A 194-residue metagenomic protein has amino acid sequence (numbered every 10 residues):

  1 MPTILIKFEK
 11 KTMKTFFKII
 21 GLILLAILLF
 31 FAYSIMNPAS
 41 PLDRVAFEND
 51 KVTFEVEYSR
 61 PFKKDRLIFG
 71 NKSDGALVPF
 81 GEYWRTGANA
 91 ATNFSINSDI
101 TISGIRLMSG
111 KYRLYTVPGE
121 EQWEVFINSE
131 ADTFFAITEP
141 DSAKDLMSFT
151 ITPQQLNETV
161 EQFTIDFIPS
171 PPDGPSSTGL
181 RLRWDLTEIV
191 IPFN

Functional and structural regions predicted by a protein language model:
M1-M13: N-terminal Lys/Arg-rich, disordered targeting/topogenic segments
K18-S34: Hydrophobic membrane-insertion alpha-helices, especially the h-region of bacterial N-terminal signal peptides
S34-V56: Ser/Thr/Pro/Gly-rich low-complexity linker/stalk segments immediately outside membranes or between
N49, I102-S103, W184: Structural motif
D50-P79: Short extracytoplasmic
T86-I137: Mid-length scaffold segments of soluble, non-membrane domains
T133-S177: Surface-exposed, gly/pro-biased binding rims or lids
S177-D185: Short, exposed beta-strand-loop hairpins at the edges of beta-sheets in extracellular/periplasmic proteins
